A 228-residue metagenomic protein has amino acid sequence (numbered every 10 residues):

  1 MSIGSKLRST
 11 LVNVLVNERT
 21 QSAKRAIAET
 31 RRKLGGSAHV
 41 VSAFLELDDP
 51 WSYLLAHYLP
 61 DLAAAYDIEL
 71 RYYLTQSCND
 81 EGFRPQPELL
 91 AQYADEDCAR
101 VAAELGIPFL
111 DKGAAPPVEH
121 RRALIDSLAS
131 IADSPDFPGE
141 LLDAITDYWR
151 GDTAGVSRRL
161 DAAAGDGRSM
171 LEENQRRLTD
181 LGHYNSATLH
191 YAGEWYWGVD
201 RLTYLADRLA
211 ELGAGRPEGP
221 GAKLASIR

Functional and structural regions predicted by a protein language model:
L7-S22, W51-L62, G139-R228: C-terminal cap of thioredoxin/glutaredoxin-like
A23-K33: A short, compositionally biased domain-edge/stem linker segment
R32, D67, R71, Q175-L178: N-proximal short alpha-helices
L34-V41: A short, charged/proline- and glycine-enriched loop that marks the coil->beta-strand transition at the N-terminal
V41-D48: Asp-based phosphoryl-transfer active-site loop
L47, Y53-T146, R216-R228: Structural alpha/beta surface segment adjacent to cysteine/selenocysteine redox centers across thiol/disulfide enzymes
